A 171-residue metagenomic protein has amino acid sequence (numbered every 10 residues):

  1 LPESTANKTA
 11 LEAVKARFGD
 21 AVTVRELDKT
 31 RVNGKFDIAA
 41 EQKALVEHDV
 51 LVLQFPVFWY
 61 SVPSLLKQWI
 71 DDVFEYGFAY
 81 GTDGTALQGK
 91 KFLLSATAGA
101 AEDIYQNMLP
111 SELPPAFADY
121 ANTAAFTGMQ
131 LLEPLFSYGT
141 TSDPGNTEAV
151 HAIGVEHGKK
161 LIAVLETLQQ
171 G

Functional and structural regions predicted by a protein language model:
L1, T30, G99-D103, Y138-D143: A short, flexible beta-alpha/helix-coil linker loop
L1-Y80, A152-G171: N-terminal beta1-alpha1-beta2 submodule of the flavodoxin-like/Rossmannoid cofactor-binding fold
E3, E75-G89, E112, E133-G154: A short, terminal or domain-edge coil/loop segment
E12-K15, D119-G171: Glycine-rich phosphate/pyrophosphate-binding loop and the adjoining helix
D20-V22, K90, M129: A structural micro-motif
T23-R25, V52, L93-S95, L132-F136: Hydrophobic/aromatic beta-strand patches that form the interior of the parallel beta-sheet core in alpha/beta enzyme
R31, Y105-P110, N146-E148: Surface-exposed cleft-lining segments at the edges of enzyme active sites
A40-A121, T127: Helix-loop-strand module that forms the ligand-binding subsite of alpha/beta enzymes
